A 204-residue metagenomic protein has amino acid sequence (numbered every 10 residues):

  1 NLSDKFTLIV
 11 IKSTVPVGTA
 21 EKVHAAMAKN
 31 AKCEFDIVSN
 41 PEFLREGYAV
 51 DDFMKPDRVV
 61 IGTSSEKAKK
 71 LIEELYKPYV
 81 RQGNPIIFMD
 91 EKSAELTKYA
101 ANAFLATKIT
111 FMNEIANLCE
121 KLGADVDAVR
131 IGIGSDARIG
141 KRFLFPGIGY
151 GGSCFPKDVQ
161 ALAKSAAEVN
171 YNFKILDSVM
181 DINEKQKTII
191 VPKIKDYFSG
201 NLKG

Functional and structural regions predicted by a protein language model:
N1-G204: Structural/interface elements that position substrates and couple domains in central-metabolism enzymes
